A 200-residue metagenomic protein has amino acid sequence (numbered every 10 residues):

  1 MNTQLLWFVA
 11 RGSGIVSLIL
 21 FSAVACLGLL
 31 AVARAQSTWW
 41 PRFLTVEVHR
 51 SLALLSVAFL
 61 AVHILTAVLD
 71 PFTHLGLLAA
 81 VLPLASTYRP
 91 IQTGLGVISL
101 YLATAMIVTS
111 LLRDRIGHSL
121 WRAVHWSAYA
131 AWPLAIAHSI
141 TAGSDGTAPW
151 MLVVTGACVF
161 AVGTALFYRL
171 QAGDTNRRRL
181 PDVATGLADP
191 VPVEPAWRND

Functional and structural regions predicted by a protein language model:
M1-D200: Membrane-embedded alpha-helical bundles that constitute the cytochrome b-like, heme-associated redox core of multi-pass
